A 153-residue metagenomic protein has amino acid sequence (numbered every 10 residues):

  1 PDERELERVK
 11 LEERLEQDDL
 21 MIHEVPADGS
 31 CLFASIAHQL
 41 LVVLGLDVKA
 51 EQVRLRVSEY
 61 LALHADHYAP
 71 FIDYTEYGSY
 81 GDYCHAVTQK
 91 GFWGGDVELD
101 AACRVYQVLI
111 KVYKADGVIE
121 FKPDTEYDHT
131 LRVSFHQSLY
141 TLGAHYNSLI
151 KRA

Functional and structural regions predicted by a protein language model:
D2-D18, H23-K122: Papain-like cysteine protease catalytic cores
A115-A153: Structured partner-binding subdomains within large eukaryotic complex subunits
